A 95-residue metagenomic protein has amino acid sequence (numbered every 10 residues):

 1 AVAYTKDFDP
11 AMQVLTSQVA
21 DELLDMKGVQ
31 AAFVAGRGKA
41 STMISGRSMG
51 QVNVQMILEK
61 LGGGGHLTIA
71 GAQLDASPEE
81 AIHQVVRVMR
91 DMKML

Functional and structural regions predicted by a protein language model:
A1-L95: Hydrophobic helix-and-loop "lid/oligomerization" segment in the mid-to-C-terminal part of catalytic domains
